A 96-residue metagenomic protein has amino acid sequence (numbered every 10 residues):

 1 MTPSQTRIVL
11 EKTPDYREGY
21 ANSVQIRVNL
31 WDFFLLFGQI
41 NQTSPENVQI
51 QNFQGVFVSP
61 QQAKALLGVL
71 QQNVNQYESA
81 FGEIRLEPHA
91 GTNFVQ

Functional and structural regions predicted by a protein language model:
M1-Q61, G68-Q96: N-terminal intrinsically disordered, cationic/polar leader segments that include organellar targeting peptides
